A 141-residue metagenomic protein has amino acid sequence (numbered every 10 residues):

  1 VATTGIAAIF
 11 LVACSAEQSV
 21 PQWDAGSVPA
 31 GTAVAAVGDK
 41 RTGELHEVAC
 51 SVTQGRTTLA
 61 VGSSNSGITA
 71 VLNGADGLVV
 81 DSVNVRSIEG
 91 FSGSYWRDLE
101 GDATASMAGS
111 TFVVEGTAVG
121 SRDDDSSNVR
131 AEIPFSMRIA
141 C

Functional and structural regions predicted by a protein language model:
A2-T3, F10, C14-C141: An extracellular/secretory-lumen and virion-surface interaction module
